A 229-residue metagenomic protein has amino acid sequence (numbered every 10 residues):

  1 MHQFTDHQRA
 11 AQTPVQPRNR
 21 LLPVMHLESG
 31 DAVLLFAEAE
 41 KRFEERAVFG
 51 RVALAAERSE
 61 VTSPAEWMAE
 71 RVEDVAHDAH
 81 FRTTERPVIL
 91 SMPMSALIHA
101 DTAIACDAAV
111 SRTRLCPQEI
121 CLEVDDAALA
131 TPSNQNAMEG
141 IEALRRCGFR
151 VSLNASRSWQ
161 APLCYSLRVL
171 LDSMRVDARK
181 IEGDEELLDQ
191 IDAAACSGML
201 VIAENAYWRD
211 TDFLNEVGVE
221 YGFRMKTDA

Functional and structural regions predicted by a protein language model:
H2-R114: Bacterial c-di-GMP phosphodiesterase EAL domain
S111-E185, Q190-D228: The catalytic core of metal-dependent phosphodiesterases that act on cyclic dinucleotides
